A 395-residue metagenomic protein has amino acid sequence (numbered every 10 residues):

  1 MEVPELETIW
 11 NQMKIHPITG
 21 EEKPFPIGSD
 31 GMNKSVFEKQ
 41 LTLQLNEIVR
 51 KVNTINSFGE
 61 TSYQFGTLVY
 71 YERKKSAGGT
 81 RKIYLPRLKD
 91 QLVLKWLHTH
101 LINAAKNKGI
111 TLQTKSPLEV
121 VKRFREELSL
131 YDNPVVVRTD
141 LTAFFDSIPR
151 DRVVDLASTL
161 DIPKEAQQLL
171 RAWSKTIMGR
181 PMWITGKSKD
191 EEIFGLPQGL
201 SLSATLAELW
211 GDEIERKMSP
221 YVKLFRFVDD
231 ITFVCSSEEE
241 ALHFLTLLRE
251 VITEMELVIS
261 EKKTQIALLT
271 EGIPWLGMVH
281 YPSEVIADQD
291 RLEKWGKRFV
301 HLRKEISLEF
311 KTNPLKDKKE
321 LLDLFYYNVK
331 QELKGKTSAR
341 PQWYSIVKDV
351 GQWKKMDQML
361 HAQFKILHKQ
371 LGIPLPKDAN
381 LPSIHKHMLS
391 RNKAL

Functional and structural regions predicted by a protein language model:
M1-S57, K377, L381-L395: Non-catalytic, polymerase-adjacent accessory regions of viral genome-replication enzymes
V52-G79, Q167-G186: Reverse-transcriptase-like RNA-dependent polymerase core
L68, R226-D229, K262: Short Gly/Ser/Thr- and Asp/Glu-enriched loop/turn motifs at secondary-structure junctions
G78-G109, E191-S219: Conserved pre-motif C helix in the palm subdomain of viral-like polymerases
Q91, K95, K187-I193, L242 (+3 more regions): Right-hand nucleic-acid polymerase module
V93-P149: Active-site-proximal segment of RNA-dependent polymerases
E126-V228, T232-R249, A267, A339 (+1 more regions): Conserved polymerase palm-domain catalytic core
